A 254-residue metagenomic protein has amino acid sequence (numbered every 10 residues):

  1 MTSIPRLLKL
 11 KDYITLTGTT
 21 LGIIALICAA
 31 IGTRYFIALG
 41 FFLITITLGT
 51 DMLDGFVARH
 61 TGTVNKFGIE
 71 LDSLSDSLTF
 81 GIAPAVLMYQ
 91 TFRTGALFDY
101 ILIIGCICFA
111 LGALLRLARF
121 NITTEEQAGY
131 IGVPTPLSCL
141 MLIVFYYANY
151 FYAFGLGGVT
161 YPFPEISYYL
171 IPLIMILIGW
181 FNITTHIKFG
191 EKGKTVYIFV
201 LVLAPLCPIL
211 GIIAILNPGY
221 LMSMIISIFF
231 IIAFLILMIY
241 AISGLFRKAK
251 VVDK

Functional and structural regions predicted by a protein language model:
M1-T19, A58-L74, L117-L137, T184-F199 (+1 more regions): Interhelical loop and helix-boundary elements at the membrane-water interface of polytopic inner-membrane proteins
L10-T20, H60-F120, G157-G158: Multi-pass membrane catalytic core of lipid/isoprenoid biosynthesis enzymes
Y13-E70, I101-A110, I174, I226-F229: Membrane-embedded alpha-helical segments that form the functional core of polytopic membrane enzymes, especially those
L16-L26, T45, G49, F80-P84 (+5 more regions): Hydrophobic alpha-helical transmembrane segments of multipass integral membrane proteins
I24-F41, I82-I104, F145-Y169, A214-I225: Helix-coil boundary and interhelical linker segments in multi-pass alpha-helical membrane proteins
C28, T61, I82, V86 (+3 more regions): Alpha-helical transmembrane segments and their juxtamembrane interfaces
D54-R59, C108-N121, Y150, I171-H186: Hydrophobic, membrane-facing alpha-helical anchors
I131-K254: C-terminal membrane-associated helical module and adjoining short loops/tails
